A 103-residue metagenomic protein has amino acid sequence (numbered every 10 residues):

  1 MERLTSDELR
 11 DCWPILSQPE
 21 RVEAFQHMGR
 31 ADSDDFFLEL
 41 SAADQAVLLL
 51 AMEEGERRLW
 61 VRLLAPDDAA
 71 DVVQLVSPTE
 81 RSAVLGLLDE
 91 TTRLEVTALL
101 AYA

Functional and structural regions predicted by a protein language model:
M1-A103: Hydrophobic packing positions in regular secondary-structure scaffolds
